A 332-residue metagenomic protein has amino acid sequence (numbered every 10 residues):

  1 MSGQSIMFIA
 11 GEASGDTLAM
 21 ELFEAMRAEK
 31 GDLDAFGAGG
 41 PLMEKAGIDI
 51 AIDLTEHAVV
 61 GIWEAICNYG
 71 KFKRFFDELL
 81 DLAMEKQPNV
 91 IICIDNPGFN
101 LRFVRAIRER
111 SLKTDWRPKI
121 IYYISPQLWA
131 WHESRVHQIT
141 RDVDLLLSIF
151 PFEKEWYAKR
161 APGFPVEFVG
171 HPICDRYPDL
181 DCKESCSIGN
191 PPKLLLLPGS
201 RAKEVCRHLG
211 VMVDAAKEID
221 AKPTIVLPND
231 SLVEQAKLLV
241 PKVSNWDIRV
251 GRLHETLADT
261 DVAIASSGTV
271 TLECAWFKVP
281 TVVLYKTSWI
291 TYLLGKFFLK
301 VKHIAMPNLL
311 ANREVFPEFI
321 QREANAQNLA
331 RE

Functional and structural regions predicted by a protein language model:
M1-E332: Nucleotide-activated sugar donor-binding and catalytic core shared by glycosyltransferases and related lipid-linked
